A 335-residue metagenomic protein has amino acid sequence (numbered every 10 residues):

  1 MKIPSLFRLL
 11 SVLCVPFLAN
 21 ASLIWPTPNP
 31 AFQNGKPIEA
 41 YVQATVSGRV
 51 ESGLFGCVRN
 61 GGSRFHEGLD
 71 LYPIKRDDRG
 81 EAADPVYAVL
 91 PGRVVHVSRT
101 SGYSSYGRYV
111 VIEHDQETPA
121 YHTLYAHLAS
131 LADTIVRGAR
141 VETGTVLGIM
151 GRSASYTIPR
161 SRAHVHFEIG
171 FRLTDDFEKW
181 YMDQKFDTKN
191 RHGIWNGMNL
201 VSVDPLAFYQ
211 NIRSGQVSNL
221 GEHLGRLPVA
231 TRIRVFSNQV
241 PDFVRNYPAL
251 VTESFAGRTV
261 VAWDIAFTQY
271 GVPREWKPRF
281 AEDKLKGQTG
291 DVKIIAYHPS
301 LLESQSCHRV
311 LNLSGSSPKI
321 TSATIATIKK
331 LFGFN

Functional and structural regions predicted by a protein language model:
K2-V12: Sec-dependent signal peptide recognition, specifically the positively charged N-region followed immediately by
P4, L23, H122-T123: Short secondary-structure capping/junction motifs at helix and strand boundaries
C14-A19: N-terminal signal peptide c-region/cleavage motif recognized by signal peptidases
N20-R108, N190-N335: Surface-exposed, glycine-biased beta-strand/turn segments
R76, V97-T100, S130, G151-S155: Short beta-turn/strand-loop junction motif enriched in small, turn-promoting residues
E81-A83, V89-A132, R160, H164-H166: Zn2+-dependent peptidoglycan hydrolase active-site motif and core
V89, I135-V141: Short, well-ordered loop/turn sites that connect or cap secondary structure elements
S104, Y109-I112, A139-Q216: Conserved, short, structured surface segments that act as functional micro-motifs
